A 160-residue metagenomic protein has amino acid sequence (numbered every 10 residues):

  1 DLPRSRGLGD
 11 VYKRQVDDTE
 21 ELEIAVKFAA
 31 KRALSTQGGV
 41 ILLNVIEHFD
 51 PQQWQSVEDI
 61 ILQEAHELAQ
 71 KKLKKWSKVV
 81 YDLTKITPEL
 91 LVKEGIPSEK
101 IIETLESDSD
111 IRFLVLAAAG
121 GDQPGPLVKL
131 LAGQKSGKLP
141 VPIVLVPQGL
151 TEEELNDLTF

Functional and structural regions predicted by a protein language model:
D1-G9: Single conserved hydrophobic/aromatic residue that forms the stacking wall/gate of nucleotide- or nucleobase-binding
K13-S56: Small/aliphatic-rich secondary-structure junction motif
A25, Q52-Q55, I102-E103, P126-L127 (+1 more regions): Short, well-ordered secondary-structure micro-motifs
I41-L43, E89-K93, V144-V146: General small-molecule cofactor/ligand-binding pocket signal
N44-K71, E154-F160: Acidic, proline/glycine-rich short linear motifs
Y81-L114, T159-F160: Structural beta-alpha unit
L105-F160: Gly/Ser-rich helix-loop-strand patches that form or flank binding pockets for ribonucleotide-derived cofactors
